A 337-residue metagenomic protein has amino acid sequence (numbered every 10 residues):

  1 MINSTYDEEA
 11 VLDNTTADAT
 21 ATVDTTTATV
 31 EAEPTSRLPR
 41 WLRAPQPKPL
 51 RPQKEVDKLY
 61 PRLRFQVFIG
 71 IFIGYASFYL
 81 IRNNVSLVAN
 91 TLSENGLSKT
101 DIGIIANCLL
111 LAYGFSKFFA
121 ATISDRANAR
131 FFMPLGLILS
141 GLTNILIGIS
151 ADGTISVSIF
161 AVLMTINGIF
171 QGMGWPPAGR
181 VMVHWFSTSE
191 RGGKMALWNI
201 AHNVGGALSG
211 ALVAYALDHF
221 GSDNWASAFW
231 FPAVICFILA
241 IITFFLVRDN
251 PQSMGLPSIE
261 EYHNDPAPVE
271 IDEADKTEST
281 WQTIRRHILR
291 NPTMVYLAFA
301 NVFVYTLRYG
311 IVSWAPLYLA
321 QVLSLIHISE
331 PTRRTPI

Functional and structural regions predicted by a protein language model:
R51-Y60, M254-Y296: Juxtamembrane intracellular "pre-TM" segments in multi-pass secondary transporters
N83, L110-F118, A207: Residue-level signature of mid-helix packing/kink "hotspots" within the transmembrane helices of 12-pass Major
S86-T100, S313-I326: Short amphipathic helix-loop junctions that connect adjacent transmembrane helices in Major Facilitator Superfamily/SLC
I138-T154: C-terminal ends and interior cores of transmembrane alpha-helices in multi-pass membrane transporters/permeases
L163-I200: Cytoplasmic helix-loop-helix junction between adjacent transmembrane helices in 12-TM secondary transporters
W198, H202-P251: Helix-loop-helix hairpin linking two adjacent transmembrane segments in secondary transporters
I326-I337: Single conserved hydrophobic/aromatic residue that forms the stacking wall/gate of nucleotide- or nucleobase-binding
